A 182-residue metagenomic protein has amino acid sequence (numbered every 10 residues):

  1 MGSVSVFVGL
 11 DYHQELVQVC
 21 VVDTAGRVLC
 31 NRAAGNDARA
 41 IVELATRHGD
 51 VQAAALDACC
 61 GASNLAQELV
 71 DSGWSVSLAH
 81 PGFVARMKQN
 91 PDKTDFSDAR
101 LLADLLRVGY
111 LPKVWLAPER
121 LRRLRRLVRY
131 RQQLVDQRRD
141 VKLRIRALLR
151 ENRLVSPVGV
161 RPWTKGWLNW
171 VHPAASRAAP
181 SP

Functional and structural regions predicted by a protein language model:
G2-D23, L102, L134: Gly/Thr-rich phosphate-binding beta-strand-loop-beta motif of the actin/hexokinase/Hsp70
V6, C30, D50-A54: Short active-site oxyanion
L16-R39: Short glycine-rich, Thr/Ser-proximal phosphate-binding strand/loop in the N-terminal lobe of ATP-dependent enzymes
L29-C30, S72-P81, G159: Short hydrophobic/aromatic-enriched beta-strand-loop microsegments
N36-A53: Short, basic/hydrophobic alpha-helical segments
V51-C59, L102: Acidic beta-strand-to-loop metal/phosphate-binding motif
S77-R129, Q133, W167-A174: Short alpha-helix plus adjacent loop in nuclease-associated cores
R129-P182: Glycine-rich, often acidic, oxyanion-interacting loops/wings at catalytic, nucleic-acid, or phospho-protein interfaces
